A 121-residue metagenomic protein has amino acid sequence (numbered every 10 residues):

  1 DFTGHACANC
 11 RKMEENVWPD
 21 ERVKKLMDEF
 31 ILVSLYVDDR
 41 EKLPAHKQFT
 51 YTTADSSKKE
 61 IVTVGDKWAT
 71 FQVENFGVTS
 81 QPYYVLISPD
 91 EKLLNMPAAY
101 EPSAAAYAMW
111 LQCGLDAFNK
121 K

Functional and structural regions predicted by a protein language model:
D1-G4, E101: Conserved structured core elements
T3-A6, K12-D66: Thiol-based oxidoreductase modules, predominantly thioredoxin-like and allied folds used for disulfide exchange
A8, E29-V33, D38, E74-V78 (+1 more regions): Short, well-ordered loop/turn and helix-capping segments at boundaries between secondary-structure elements and domains
E14-R22, A54-K121: Non-catalytic, surface beta->alpha helical segment in thiol-disulfide oxidoreductase systems
